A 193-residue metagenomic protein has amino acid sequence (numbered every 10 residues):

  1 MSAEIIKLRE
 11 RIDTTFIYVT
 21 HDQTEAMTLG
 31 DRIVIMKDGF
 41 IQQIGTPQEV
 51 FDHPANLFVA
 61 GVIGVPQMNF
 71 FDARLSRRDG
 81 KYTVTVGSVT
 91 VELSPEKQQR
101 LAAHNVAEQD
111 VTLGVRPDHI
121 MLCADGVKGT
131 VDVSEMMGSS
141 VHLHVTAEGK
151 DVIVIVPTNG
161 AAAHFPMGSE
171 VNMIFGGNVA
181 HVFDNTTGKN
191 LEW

Functional and structural regions predicted by a protein language model:
M1-G61: ABC ATPase nucleotide-binding domains
F16, F40, F51, F58 (+4 more regions): Phenylalanine-focused residue identity feature
T46, F58, D72-R74, K128-D132: Residues located in well-ordered beta-strands
H53-R78: C-terminal boundary and immediately downstream tail of ABC-type ATPase nucleotide-binding domains
M68, R77-W193: Non-catalytic connector elements of ABC transporters
